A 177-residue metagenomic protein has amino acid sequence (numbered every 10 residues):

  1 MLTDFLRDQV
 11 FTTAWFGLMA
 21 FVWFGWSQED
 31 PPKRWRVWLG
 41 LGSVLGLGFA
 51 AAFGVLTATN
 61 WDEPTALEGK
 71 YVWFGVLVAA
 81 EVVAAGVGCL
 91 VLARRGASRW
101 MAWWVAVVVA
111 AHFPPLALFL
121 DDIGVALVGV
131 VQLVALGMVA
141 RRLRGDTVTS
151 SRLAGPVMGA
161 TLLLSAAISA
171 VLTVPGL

Functional and structural regions predicted by a protein language model:
M1-D62: N-terminal topogenic module of multi-pass integral membrane proteins
F11-W15, G42-L45, F74-V78, V105 (+4 more regions): Hydrophobic alpha-helical transmembrane segments of polytopic
L18-M19, G48-A52, A80-A84, V109-H112 (+3 more regions): Membrane-embedded alpha-helical transmembrane segments of multi-pass integral membrane proteins
W26-G40, D62-L67, A93-A97, L143-L153: Membrane-interface helix-boundary motifs at transmembrane edges
L41-L90: A glycine-rich, hydrophobic loop/mini-helix early in the fold
G75, V83-L136: Membrane-proximal helix-loop-helix units in multi-pass membrane proteins
A167-L177: Juxtamembrane boundary at the C-terminal end of a transmembrane helix
